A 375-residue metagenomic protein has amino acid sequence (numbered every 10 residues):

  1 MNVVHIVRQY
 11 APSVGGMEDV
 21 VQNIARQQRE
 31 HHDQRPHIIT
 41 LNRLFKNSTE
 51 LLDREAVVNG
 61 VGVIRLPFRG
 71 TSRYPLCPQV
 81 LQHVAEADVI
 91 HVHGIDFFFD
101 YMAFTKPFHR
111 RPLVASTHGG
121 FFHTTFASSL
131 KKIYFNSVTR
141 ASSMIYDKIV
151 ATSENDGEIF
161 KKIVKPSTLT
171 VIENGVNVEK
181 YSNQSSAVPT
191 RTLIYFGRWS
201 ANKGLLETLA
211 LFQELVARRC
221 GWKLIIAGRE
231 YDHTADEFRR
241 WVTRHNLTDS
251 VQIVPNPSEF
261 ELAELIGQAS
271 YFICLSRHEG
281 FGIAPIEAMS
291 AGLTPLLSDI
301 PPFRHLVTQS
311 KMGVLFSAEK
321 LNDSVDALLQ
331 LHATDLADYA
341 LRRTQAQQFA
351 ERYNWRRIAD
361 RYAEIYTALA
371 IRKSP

Functional and structural regions predicted by a protein language model:
V4, S185-F212, I225: Conserved donor-binding/catalytic core segment of Leloir-type glycosyltransferases
N42-K46, F196, K223-E237: Glycosyltransferase donor-sugar binding loop
G62, D236-P257: Nucleotide-activated donor-binding/catalytic signature segment of Leloir-type glycosyltransferases, i.e., the conserved
I95, R277: Aromatic "clamp/platform" in nucleotide-sugar-dependent glycosyltransferases that forms part of the donor/acceptor
K132-I149, I163: Membrane-proximal helix-turn-helix segments that form the acceptor-binding/catalytic region of lipid-linked
N155, G175: Carbohydrate-associated surface elements
T294-L297: Short hydrophobic beta-strand element within catalytic cores of glycosyltransferases and related nucleotide-activated
Q309-S310, V314-N322, L329-L336: Conserved acidic donor-binding segment of nucleotide-sugar-dependent glycosyltransferases
